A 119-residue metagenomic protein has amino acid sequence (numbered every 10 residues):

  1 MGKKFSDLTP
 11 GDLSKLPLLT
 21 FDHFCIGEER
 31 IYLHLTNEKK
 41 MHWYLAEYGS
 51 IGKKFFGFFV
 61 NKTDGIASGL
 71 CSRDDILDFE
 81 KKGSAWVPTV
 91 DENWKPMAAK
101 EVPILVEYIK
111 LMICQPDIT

Functional and structural regions predicted by a protein language model:
M1-E38, D117-T119: N-terminal domain-onset segments
Y32-I51, F55: Hydrophobic/aromatic-rich, well-ordered segments within soluble, folded domains that form packed cores
E47-L111: An exposed acidic His-Trp-rich patch
L111-M112, D117: Intrinsically disordered, low-complexity repeat tracts enriched in Gly/Pro/Ser/Thr and acidic residues, frequently
